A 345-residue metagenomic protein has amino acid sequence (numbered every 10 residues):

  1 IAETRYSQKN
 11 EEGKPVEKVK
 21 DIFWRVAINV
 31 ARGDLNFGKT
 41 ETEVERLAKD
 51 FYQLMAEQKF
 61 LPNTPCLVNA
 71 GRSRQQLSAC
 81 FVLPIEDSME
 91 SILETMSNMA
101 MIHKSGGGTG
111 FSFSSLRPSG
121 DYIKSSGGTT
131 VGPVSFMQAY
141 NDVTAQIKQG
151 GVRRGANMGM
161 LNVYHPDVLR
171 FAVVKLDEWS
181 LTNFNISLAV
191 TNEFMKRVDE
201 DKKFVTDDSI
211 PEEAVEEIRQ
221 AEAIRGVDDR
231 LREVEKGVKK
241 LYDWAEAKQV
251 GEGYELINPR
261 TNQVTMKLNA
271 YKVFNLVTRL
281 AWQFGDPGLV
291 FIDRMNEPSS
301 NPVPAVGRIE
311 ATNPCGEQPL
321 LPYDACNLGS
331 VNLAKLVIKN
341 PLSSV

Functional and structural regions predicted by a protein language model:
I1-V345: Extended catalytic cores of very large enzyme megasubunits
